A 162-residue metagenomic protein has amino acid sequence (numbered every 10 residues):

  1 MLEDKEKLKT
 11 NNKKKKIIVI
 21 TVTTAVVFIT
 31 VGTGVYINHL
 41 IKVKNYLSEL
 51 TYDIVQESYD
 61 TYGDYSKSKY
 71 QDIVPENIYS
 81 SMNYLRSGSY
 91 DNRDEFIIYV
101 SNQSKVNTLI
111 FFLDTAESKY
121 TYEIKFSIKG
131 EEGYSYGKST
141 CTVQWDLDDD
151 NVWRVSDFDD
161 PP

Functional and structural regions predicted by a protein language model:
M1-K15: N-terminal Lys/Arg-rich, disordered targeting/topogenic segments
I20-V35: Hydrophobic membrane-insertion alpha-helices, especially the h-region of bacterial N-terminal signal peptides
Y36-Y99: Core segments of small alpha/beta cavity-forming domains
Y62-G63, Y122-G130, W145-D149: Beta-strand elements of well-folded, non-transmembrane domains
V74, Y122-F126, D157-D160: A mature extracytoplasmic/lumenal domain signature
S89-G133: Surface-exposed, charged secondary-structure patches
Y136-P162: Short beta-strand edge/turn micro-motifs at domain boundaries
